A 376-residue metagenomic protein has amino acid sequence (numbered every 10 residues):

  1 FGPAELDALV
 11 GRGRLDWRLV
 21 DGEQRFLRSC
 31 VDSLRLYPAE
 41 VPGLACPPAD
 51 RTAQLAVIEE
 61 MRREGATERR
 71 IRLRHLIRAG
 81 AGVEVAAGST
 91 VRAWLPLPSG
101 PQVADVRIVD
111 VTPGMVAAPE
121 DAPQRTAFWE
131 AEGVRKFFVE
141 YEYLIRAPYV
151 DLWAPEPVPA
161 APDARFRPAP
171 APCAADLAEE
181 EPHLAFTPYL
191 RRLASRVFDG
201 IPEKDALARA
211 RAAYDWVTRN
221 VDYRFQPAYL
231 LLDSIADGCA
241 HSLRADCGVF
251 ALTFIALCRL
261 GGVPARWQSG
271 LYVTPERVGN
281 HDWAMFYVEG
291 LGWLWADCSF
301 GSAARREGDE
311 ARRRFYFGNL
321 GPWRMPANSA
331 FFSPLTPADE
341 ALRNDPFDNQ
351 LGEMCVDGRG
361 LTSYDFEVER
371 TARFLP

Functional and structural regions predicted by a protein language model:
F1-E156: Intrinsically disordered, low-complexity N-terminal segments that are enriched in acidic
A93, A213, A284: Terminal peptide-recognition signature
D105-R107, S242, W293-D297: Short, well-ordered strand-loop elements centered on a beta-strand within folded domains, enriched for acidic residues
P119-A127, G133-H241: Acidic low-complexity segments
A206-A213, L243-C258: Active-site nucleophilic cysteine motif
A240-A245, D282-W283: Acidic helix/loop microenvironments that form the catalytic cleft of cell-wall polysaccharide enzymes
V249-D339: Hydrophobic/aromatic-rich core segments of domains that either
G318-P376: Low-complexity, Gly/Ser/Thr/Pro-rich intrinsically disordered linker/tail segments
